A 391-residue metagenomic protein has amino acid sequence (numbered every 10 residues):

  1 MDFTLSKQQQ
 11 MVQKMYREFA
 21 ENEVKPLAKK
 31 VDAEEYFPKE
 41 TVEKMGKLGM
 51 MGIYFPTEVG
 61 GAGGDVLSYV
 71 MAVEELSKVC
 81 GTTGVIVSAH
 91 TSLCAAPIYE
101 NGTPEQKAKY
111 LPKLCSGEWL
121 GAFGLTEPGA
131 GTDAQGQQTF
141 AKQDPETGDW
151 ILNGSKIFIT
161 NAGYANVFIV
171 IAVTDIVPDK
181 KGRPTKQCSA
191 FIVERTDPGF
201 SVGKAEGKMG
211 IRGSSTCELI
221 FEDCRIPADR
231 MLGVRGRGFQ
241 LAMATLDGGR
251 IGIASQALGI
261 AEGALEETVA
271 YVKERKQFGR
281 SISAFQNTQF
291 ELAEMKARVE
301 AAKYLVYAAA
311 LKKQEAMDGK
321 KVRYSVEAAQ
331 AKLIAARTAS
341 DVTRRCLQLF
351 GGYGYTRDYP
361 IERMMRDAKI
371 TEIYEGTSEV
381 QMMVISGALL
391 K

Functional and structural regions predicted by a protein language model:
M1-A89, N101-Q106, K113-E118, G131-A134 (+5 more regions): Alpha-helical interface subdomain recognition
G49, V73-S77, A172-V173, V193-P198 (+1 more regions): Short Ser/Thr-interspersed hydrophobic loop/turn segments at strand-loop and sheet-helix junctions that line or gate
G117-L125: A short, Trp-centered hydrophobic/proline-enriched beta-strand micro-motif
A122, G136-F140, V167-I171, D179 (+2 more regions): Conserved hydrophobic/aromatic beta-strand scaffold that supports enzyme active sites
G129-T132, F158-N161, K181-R183, K208-S215: Short Gly/Pro-enriched turn/cap motifs at secondary-structure boundaries
G136-Q138, T196-R225: Flexible, small-/acidic-enriched active-site or ligand-binding loops
D149-V202: A short core secondary-structure module
E222-L241: Long, acidic (Asp/Glu-rich), low-complexity accessory segments flanking structured domains
